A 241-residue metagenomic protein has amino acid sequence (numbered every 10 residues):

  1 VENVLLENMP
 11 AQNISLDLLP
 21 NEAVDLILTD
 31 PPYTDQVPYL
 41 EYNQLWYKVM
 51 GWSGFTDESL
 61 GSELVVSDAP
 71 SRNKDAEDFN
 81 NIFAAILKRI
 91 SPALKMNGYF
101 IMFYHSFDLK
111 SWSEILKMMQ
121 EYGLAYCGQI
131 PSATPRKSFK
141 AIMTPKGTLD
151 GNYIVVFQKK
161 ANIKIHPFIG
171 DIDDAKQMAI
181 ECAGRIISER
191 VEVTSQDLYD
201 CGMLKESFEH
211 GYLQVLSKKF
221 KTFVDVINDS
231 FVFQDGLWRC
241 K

Functional and structural regions predicted by a protein language model:
V1-K241: S-adenosyl-L-methionine-dependent nucleic acid methyltransferase catalytic domains
